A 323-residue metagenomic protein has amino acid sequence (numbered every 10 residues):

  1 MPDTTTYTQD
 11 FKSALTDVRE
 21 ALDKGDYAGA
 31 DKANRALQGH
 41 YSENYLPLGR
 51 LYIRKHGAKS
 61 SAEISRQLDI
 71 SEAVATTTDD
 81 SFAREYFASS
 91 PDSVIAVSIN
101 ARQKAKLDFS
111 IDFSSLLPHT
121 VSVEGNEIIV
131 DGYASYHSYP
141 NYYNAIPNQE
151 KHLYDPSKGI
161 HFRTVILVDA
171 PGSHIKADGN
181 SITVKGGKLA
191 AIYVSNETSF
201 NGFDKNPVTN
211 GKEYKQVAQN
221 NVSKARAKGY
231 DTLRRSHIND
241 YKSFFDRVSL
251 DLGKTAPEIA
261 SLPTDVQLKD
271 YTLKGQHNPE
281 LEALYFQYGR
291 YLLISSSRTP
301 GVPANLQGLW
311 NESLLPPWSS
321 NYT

Functional and structural regions predicted by a protein language model:
M1-T323: Aromatic-residue-lined binding/catalytic grooves and analogous aromatic/hydrophobic interfacial grooves in multimeric
